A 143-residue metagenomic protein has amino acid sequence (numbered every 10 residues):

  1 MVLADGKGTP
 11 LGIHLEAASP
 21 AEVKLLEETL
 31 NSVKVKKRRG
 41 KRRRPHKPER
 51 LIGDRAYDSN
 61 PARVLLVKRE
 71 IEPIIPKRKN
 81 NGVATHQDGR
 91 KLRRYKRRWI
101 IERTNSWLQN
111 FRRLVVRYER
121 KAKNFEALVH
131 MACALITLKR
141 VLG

Functional and structural regions predicted by a protein language model:
M1-R42: Electropositive, glycine- and tryptophan-enriched low-complexity nucleic-acid-binding patches
M1-V2, G12, S106, E126-H130: Conserved, well-structured core segments
G8, E102, M131: A residue-level signal for conserved active-site and pocket-lining positions in enzyme catalytic cores
S19, R38-R120: Helix-centered, glycine/charged polyanion-binding patches within enzymatic domains that contact phosphate-containing
E22-L25, I100, A127-H130: Catalytic-loop motifs flanking and including active-site residues across diverse enzymes
E28-N31, S106, H130-C133: Generic alpha-helical structural context detector
V35-R38, R113, I136, R140: Generic structural signal for secondary-structure transition and capping sites
L128-G143: Charged phosphate-binding loop/patch that engages nucleotide di/tri-phosphates or the phosphate backbone of nucleic
